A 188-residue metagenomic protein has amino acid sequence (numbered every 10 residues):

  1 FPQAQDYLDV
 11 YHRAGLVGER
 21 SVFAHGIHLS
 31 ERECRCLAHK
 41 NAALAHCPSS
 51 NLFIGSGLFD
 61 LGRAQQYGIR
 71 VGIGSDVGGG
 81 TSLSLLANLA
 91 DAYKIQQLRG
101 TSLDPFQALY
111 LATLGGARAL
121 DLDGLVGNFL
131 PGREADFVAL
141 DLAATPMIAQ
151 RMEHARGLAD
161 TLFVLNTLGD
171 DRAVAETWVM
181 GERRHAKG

Functional and structural regions predicted by a protein language model:
F1-G79, Q97-S102: Active-site core of metal-dependent hydrolases
A4, S82, L86, A159-T161 (+1 more regions): Alpha-helix initiation and N-capping motif
D6, S102-A108, L158-L165: Glycine-rich, flexible loop segments associated with nucleotide phosphate handling
D9, A14-G15, I27, S50-L52 (+5 more regions): Flexible, active-site-adjacent loop/turn segments at secondary-structure boundaries
R13-L16, R20, G62-A149: His/Asp/Glu-enriched, well-ordered alpha-helical/loop segment that forms or immediately abuts the divalent-metal
A14-L16, L37, L130, T167-D170: Generic structural signal for beta-strand residues in well-ordered domains
C36, S56, L85-L86, Q150-M152: Short acidic, glycine/serine/threonine-rich loops at helix termini
E134-K187: C-terminal cap of metal-dependent C-N hydrolases
